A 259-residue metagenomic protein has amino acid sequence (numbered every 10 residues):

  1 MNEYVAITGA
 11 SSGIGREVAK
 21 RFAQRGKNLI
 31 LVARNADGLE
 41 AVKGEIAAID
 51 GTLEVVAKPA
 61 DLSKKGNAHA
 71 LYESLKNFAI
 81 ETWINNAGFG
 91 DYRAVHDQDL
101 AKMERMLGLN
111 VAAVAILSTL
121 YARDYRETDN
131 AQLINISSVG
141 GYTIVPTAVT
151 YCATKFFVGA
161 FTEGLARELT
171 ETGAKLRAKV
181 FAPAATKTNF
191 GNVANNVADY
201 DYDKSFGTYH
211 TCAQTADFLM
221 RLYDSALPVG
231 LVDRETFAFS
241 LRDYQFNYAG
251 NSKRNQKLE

Functional and structural regions predicted by a protein language model:
G9-S12: Conserved glycine-rich cofactor-binding loop
R25-A41: Conserved glycine-rich Rossmann-like NAD(P)H-binding loop of the short-chain dehydrogenase/reductase
N86-D91: Conserved NAD(P)H cofactor-binding loop of Rossmann-fold oxidoreductase domains
A94-V95, K102-L107: Substrate-binding pocket helix/loop in short-chain dehydrogenase/reductase
S118, T154: Active-site helix of classical SDR
S138: Residue(s) in the substrate-gating loop at a strand-loop-helix junction that position the organic substrate next
V180-A182, V197-Y248: C-terminal helical subdomain
